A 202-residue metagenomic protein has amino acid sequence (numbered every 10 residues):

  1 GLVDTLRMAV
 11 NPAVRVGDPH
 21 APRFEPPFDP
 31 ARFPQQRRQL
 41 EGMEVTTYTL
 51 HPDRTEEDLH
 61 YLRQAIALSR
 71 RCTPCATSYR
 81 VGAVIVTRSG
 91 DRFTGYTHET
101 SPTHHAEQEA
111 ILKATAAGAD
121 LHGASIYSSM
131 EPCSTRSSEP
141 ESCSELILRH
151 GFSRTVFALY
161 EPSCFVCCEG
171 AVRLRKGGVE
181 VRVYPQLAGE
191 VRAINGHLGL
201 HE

Functional and structural regions predicted by a protein language model:
G1-R63, R70, A114, G118: Enzymes that bind and transform nitrogen-containing heteroaromatic metabolites
D4, A65, G82, C133 (+1 more regions): Residue-level signal for inorganic ion chemistry
M8, A13-V16, T87-A193: Zn2+-dependent cytidine deaminase-like catalytic core
F28-E41, R175-Q186, L200-E202: A polyampholytic, Gly/Pro-enriched intrinsically disordered region
T46, R80-S89: Short beta-strand scaffold segments in enzyme catalytic cores
L50-E57, I66, A171, R175-V181 (+1 more regions): Secretory/periplasmic and organellar redox-cofactor proteins
S69-C75: Short helix-to-loop capping/linker segments positioned immediately adjacent to catalytic or ligand/cofactor-binding
T77-V81, H104: Short, basic and Ser/Thr-rich N-terminal targeting/leader segments
